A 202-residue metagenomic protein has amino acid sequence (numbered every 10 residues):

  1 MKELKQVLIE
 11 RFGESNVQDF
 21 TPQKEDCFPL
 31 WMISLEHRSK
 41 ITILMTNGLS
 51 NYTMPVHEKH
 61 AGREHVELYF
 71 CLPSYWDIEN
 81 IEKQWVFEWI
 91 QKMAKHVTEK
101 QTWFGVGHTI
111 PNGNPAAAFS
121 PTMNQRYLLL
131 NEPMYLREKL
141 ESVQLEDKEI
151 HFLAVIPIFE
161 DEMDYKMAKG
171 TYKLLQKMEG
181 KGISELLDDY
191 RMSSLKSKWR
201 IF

Functional and structural regions predicted by a protein language model:
M1-R63, L68-F202: Acidic, proline/glycine-rich low-complexity IDRs
